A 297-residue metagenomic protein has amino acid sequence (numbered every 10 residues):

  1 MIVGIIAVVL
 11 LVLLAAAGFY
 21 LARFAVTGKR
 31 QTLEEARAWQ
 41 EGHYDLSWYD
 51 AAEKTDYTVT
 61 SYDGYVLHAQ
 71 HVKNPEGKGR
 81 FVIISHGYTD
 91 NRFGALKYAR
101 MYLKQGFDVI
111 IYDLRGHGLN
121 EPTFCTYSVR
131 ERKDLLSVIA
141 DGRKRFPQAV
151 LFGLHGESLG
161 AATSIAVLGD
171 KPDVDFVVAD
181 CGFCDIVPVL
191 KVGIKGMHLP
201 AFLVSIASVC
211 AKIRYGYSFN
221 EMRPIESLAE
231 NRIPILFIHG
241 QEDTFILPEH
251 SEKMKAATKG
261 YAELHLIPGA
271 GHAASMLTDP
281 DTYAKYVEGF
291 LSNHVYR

Functional and structural regions predicted by a protein language model:
V3-T60, Q70: An N-terminal hydrophobic leader/cap segment in hydrolases
Y88-M101, L114: The serine-hydrolase catalytic nucleophile loop
Y102-E121: Conserved alpha/beta-hydrolase
C125-F146: Alpha/beta-hydrolase active-site loop
F146-S158: Alpha/beta-hydrolase fold nucleophile elbow
A166-Y217, E226, L266: Hydrolase active-site cap/lid region
E230-R232, F237-H239, D243: Short beta-strand/loop motif that positions the catalytic acidic residue of the alpha/beta-hydrolase fold
A270-A284: Catalytic histidine-centered segment of alpha/beta-hydrolase-like enzymes
